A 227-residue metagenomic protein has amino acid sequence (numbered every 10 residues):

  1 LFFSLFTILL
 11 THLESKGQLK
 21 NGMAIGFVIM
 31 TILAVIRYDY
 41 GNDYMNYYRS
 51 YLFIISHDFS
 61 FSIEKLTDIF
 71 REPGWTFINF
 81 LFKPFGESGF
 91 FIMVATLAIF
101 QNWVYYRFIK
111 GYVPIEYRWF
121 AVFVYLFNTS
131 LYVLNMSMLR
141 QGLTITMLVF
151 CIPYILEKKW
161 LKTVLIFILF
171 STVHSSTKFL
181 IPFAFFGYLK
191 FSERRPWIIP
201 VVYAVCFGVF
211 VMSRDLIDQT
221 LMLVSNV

Functional and structural regions predicted by a protein language model:
L1-F6, I25, I29, T96-F100 (+3 more regions): Membrane-embedded alpha-helical segments of multi-pass membrane proteins, especially the transmembrane helices
G17-K20, I109-F127: Transmembrane-helix signature of polytopic, membrane-embedded enzymes that assemble or transfer cell-envelope glycans
M45-I54, E64-E87: Short hydrophobic/aromatic helix or loop-helix immediately within or flanking a transmembrane segment in polytopic
M45-Y48, I55, T76, A184-V227: Alpha-helical transmembrane segments and terminal signal-anchor/GPI-anchor hydrophobic tails, characterized by long
T96-Y112: Transmembrane-helix motifs of polytopic, lipid-linked glycan transferases
R118-M138, G142-V149, S176: Membrane-embedded helix bundles of polyisoprenyl
L148-K162: Membrane-interface transmembrane helices that cradle and orient dolichyl/undecaprenyl
K162-F186: Membrane-interface alpha helices of multi-pass inner-membrane proteins
